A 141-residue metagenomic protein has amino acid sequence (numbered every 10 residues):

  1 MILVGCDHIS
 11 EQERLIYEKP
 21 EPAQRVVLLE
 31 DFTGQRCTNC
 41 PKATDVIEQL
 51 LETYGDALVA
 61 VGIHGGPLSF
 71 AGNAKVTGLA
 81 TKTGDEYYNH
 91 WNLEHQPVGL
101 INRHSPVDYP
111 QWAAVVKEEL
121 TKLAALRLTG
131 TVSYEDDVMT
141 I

Functional and structural regions predicted by a protein language model:
L3-L28: Bacterial Sec-dependent N-terminal signal peptides
L28-D31, V59-H64, P97-I101: Structural recognition of the beta-strand scaffold that forms the well-ordered cores of secreted hydrolase catalytic
F32-D45: Conserved redox-active cysteine motifs that mediate thiol-disulfide chemistry, especially di-cysteine Cys-X(1-2)-Cys
T44-E48, G84, A113: Extracytoplasmic/secreted envelope proteins and their assembly/folding machinery, especially bacterial periplasmic
G55-K82: Thiol-based oxidoreductase modules, predominantly thioredoxin-like and allied folds used for disulfide exchange
E86, L93-T129: Non-catalytic, surface beta->alpha helical segment in thiol-disulfide oxidoreductase systems
T129-E135: Short amphipathic beta-strand and strand-loop transition segments with alternating hydrophobic
D137-I141: Short, well-ordered beta-strand segments enriched in hydrophobic/aromatic residues
